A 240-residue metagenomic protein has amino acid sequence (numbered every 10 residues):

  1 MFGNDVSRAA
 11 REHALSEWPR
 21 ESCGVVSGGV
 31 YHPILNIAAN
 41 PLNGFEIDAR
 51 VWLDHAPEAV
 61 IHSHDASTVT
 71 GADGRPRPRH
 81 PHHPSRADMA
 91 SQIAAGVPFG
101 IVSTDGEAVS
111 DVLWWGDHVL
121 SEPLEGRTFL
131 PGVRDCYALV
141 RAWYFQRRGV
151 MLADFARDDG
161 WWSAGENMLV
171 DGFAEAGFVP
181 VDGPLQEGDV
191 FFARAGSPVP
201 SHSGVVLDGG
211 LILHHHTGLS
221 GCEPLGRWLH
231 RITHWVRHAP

Functional and structural regions predicted by a protein language model:
M1-E58, A66-G116: Conserved beta-strand-loop surface patch within small alpha/beta domains used for substrate/adaptor or ligand engagement
G100-V102, H215, H238: Generic beta-sheet signal
V119-L120: Extracytoplasmic and endomembrane cell-envelope/extracellular-matrix remodeling and assembly machinery
L124-L130: Second-shell loop/turn segments in exported
L130-R147: Active-site nucleophilic cysteine motif
V150-W161: Short acidic alpha-helical/loop segments enriched in Asp/Glu that coordinate divalent cations
D159-G226: ...with weaker cross-activation on analogous glycine-rich loops/strands in unrelated enzymes
P224-P240: Glycine- and charge-enriched low-complexity intrinsically disordered segments
